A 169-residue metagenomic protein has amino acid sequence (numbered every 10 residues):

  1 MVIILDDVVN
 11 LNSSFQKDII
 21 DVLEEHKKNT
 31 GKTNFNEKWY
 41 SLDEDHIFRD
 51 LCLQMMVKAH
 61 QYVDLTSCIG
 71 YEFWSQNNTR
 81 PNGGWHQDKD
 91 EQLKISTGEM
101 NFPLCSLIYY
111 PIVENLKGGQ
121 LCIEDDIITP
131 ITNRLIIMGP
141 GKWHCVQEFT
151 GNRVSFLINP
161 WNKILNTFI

Functional and structural regions predicted by a protein language model:
M1-Q76, R80-G83: Non-heme Fe(II)/2-oxoglutarate
L65-F156, W161-I169: Catalytic core of non-heme Fe(II) oxygenases with the double-stranded beta-helix
